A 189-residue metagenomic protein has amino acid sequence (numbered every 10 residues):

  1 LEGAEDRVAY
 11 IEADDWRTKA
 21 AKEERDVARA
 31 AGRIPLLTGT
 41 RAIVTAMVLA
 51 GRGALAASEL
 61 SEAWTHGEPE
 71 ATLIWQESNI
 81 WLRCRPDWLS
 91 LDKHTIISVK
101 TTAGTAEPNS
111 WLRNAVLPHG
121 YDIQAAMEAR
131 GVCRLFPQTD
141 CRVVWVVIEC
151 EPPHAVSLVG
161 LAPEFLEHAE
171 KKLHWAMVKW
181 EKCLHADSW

Functional and structural regions predicted by a protein language model:
L1-E5, E77, T101-G104, C133-P137 (+1 more regions): Hydrophobic/aromatic-lined pockets within catalytic cores
L1-R85: Metal-dependent nuclease catalytic cores that hydrolyze phosphodiester bonds in DNA/RNA, characterized by
A30-L36, P108-H119, A162-E164: Short histidine-centered catalytic/ligand-binding loop motif
A57-T65, S90-T95, C133-C141: Secondary-structure boundary elements
A71-T72, L91, V99-K100, V146-I148: Short His-Asn-centered micro-motif
I74, T102-G104, C150-P152: Short, solvent-exposed loop/turn segments at secondary-structure junctions
C84-N114, E128: Conserved catalytic cores of phosphodiester-cleaving nucleases, focusing on short active-site segments
A115-D122, M127-W189: Metal-dependent nuclease catalytic regions and adjoining charged, substrate-binding loops involved in nucleic-acid end
